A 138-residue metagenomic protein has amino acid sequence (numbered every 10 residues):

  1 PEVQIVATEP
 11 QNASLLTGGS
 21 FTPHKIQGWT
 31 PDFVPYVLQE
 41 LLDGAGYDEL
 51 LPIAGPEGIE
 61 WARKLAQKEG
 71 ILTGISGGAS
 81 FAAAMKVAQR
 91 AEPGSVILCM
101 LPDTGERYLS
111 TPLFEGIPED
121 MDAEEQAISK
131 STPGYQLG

Functional and structural regions predicted by a protein language model:
E2-I75, P112-G138: Active-site/ligand-binding loops adjacent to catalytic centers
A7-E9, L98-P102: Short beta-strand segments
T22, Q89-R90: Short low-complexity, flexible loop/linker segments enriched in glycine and/or proline with clustered acidic
A62, S80-A88: Buried hydrophobic packing segments
I75-S80, I97: Ser/Thr-glycine-rich phosphate-binding loops at phosphate-binding pockets of nucleotides, nucleotide cofactors
R90, S110-L113: Domain-level signature for proteins that mediate thiol-based redox and metal-cofactor handling
G105-Y108: Hydrophobic transmembrane alpha-helical segments of multi-pass transport and channel proteins
